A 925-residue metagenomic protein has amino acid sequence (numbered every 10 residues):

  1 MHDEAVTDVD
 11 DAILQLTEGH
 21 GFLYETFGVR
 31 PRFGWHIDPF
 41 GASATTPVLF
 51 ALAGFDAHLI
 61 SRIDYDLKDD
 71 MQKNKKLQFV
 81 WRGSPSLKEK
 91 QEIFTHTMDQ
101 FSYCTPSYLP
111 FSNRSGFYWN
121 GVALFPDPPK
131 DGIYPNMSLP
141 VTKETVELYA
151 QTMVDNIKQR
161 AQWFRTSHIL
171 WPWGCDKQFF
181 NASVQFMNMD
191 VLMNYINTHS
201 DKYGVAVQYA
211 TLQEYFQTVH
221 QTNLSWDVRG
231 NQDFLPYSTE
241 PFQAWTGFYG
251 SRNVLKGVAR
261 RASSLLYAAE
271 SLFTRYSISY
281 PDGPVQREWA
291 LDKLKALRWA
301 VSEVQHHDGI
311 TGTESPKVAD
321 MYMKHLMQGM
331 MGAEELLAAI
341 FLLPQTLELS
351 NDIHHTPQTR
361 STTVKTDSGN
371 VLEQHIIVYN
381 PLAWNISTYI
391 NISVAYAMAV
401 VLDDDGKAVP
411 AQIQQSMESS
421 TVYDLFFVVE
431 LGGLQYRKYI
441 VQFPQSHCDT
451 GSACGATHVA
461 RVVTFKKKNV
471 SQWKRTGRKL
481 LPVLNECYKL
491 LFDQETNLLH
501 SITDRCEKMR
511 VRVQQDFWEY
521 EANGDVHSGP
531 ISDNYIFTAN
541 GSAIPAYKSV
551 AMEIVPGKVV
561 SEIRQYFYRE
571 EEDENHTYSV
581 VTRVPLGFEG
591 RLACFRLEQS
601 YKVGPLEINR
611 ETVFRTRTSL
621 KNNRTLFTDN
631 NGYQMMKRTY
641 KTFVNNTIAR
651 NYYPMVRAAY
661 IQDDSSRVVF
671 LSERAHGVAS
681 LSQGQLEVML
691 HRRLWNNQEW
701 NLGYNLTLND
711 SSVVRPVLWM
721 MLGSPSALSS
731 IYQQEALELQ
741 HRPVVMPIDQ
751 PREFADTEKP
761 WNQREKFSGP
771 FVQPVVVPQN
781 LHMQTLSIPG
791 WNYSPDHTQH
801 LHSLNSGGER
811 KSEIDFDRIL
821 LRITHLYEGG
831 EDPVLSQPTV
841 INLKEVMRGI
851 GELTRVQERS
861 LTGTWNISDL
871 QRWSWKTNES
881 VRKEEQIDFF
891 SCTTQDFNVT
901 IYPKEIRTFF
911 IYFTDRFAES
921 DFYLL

Functional and structural regions predicted by a protein language model:
M1-H375, A397, D404-Q414, S419-R437 (+7 more regions): Catalytic-domain carbohydrate-binding cleft regions of carbohydrate-active enzymes
A51-I60, M187, D405-V409, Q435-T476 (+2 more regions): Short, basic/low-complexity N-terminal boundary segments at the transition from targeting/disordered tails
Q78, M398, R478-L480, D896: Short, acidic/polar N-cap/turn motifs at the starts of alpha helices
P381-N385, Q442-N523, G604, L718 (+1 more regions): Beta-strand-rich N-terminal accessory domains
N385-H458, N780, S787-L925: C-terminal beta-sandwich/jelly-roll accessory domains of carbohydrate-active enzymes
V401, A408-Q415, S452-R478, L490 (+4 more regions): Generic structural motif
